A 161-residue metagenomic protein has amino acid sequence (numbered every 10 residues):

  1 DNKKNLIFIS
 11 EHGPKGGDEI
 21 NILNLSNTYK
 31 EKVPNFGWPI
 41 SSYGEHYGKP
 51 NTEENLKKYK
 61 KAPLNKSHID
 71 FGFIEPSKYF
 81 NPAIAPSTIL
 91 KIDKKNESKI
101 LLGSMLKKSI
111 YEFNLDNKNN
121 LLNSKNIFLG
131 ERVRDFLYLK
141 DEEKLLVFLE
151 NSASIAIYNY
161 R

Functional and structural regions predicted by a protein language model:
D1-L122: Beta-propeller domain segments
I7-I9, L101-L102, F128, L146-E150: Beta-strand elements within well-structured catalytic alpha/beta cores of enzymes that handle phosphate/sulfate esters
K49-L56, R132-E142: Hydrophobic transmembrane alpha-helix bundles
S87, N120-K140: Conserved blade-ending motifs and adjacent loop-strand segments that build the rim/top face of beta-propeller domains
S109-E112, R134-F136, I155-A156: Short active-site-adjacent structural elements
L137-R161: Blade-level signature of beta-propeller repeat domains, shared across WD40, Kelch, NHL, RCC1 and BNR/Asp-box propellers
